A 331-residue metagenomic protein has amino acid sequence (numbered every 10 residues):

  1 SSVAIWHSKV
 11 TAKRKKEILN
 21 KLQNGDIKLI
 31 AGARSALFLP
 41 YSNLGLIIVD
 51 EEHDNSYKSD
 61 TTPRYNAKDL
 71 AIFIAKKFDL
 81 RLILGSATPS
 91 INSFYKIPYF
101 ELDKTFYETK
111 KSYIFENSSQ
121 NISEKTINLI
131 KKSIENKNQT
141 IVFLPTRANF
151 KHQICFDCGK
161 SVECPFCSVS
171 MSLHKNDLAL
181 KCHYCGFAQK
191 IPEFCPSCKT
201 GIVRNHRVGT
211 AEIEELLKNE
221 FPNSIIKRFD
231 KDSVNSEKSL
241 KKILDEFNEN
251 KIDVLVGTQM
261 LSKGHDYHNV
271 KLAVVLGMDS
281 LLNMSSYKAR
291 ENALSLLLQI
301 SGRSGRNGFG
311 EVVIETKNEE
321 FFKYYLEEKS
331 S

Functional and structural regions predicted by a protein language model:
S1-K28, G32-S331: Inter-lobe coupling/hinge segments of SF2-like helicase ATPases
